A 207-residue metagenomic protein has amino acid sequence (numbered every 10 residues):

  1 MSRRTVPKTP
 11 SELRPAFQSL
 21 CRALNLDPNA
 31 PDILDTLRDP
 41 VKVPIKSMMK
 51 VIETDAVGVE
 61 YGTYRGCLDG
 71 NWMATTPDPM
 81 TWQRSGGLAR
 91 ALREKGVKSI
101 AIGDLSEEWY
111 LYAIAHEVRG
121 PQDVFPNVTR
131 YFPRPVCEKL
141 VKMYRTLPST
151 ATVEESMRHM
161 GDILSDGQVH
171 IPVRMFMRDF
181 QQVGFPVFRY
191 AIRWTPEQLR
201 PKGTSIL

Functional and structural regions predicted by a protein language model:
S2-N127, H159-R178, Q182: Substrate-access "cap/lid" subdomains that shape and gate the entrance to catalytic or ligand-binding pockets
F17, Y64, Y144, F188-Y190: Aromatic side chains
D104-L105, Y144, W194: Short, small-residue-rich loop/turn micro-motifs
V124-A151, T204-L207: Catalytic lobes of large eukaryotic enzymes
P148-M160: Short, conserved helix/loop micro-motifs enriched in His/Cys and acidic residues
D162, I171-R174, R178-L207: Mobile gating loops/cap/lid regions near enzyme active sites that modulate substrate access
